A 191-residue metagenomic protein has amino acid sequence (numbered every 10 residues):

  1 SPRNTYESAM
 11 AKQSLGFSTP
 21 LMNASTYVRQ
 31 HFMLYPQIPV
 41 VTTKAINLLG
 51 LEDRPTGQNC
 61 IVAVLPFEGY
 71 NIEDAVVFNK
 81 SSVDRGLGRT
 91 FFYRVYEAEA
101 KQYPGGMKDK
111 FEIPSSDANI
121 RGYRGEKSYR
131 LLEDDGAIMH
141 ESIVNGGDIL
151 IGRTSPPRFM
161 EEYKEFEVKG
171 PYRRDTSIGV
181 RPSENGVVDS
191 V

Functional and structural regions predicted by a protein language model:
S1-V191: Conduit-forming functional cores of very large proteins
